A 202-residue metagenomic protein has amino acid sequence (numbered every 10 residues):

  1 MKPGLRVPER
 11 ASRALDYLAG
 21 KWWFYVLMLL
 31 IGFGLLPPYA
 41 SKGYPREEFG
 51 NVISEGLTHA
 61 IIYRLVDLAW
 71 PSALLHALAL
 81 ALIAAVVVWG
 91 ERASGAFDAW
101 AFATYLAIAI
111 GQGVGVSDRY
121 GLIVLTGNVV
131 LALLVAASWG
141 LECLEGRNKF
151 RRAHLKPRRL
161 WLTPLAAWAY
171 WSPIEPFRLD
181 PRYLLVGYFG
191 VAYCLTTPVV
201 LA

Functional and structural regions predicted by a protein language model:
K2-R119: N-terminal topogenic module of multi-pass integral membrane proteins
A77-E91, A137-G146, V200-L201: Canonical alpha-helical transmembrane segments
S117-V199: Membrane-proximal helix-loop-helix units in multi-pass membrane proteins
